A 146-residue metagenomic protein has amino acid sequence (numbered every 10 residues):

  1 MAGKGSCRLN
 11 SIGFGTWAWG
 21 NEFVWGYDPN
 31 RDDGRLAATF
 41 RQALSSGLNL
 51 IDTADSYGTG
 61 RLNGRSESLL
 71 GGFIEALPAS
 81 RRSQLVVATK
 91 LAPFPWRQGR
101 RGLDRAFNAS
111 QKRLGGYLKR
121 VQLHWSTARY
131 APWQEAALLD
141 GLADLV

Functional and structural regions predicted by a protein language model:
M1-L85: N-terminal binding-site loop/beta-alpha segment at the start of enzyme catalytic domains that lines or forms
G20-R35, L91-G102, S126-W133: Active-site mouth loops of central-metabolism enzymes
S83-F94, V121-H124: A short, structured active-site edge motif that brings together acidic residues
R97-V146: Glycine/proline-rich, positively charged, aromatic-decorated active-site loop/lid region on the catalytic face
